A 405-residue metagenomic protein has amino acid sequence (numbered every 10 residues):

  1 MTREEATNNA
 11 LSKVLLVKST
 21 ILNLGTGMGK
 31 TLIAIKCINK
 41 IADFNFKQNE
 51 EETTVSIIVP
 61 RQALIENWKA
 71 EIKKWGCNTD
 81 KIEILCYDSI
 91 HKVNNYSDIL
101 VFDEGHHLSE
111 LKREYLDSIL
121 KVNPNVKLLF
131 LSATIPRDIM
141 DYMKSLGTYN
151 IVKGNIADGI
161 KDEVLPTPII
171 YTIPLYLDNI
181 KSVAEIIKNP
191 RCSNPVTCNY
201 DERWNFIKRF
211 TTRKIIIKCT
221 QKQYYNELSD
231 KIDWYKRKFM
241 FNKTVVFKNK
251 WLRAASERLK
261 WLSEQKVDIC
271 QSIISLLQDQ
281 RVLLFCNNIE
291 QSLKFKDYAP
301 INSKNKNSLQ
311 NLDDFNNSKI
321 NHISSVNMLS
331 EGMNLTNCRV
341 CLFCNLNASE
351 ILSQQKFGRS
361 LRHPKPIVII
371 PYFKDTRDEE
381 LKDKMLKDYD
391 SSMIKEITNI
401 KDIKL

Functional and structural regions predicted by a protein language model:
M1-N23: Conserved pre-motif I regulatory segment
V17-C37: Walker A/P-loop
K18-I21, A157-R281, C286-N287: Interdomain linker/hinge connecting the two RecA-like lobes of the SF2 helicase core
T53-V55, Q62-I82, D98: Conserved helix-turn-beta segment of the N-terminal RecA-like "Helicase ATP-binding" lobe in SF1/SF2 helicases
E66, A70, R281-F285, E290-M333 (+1 more regions): Conserved helicase ATPase core of P-loop NTP-dependent helicases/translocases
D98-V101, H322-V326, S330-N347, L352-Q354 (+2 more regions): A short beta-strand element within the Helicase C-terminal
E110-I170: Post-DEXD/H (motif II) to motif III coupling segment of the RecA-like Helicase ATP-binding lobe
R359-S391: Conserved segment of the helicase C-terminal RecA-like domain
